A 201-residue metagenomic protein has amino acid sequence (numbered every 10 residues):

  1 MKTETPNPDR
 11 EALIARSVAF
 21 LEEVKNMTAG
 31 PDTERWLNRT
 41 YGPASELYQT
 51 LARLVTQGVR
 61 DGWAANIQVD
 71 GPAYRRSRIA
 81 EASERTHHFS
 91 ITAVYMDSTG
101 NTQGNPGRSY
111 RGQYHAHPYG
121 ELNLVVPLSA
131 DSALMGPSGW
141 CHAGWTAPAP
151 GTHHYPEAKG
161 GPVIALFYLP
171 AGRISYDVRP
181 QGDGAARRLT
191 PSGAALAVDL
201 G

Functional and structural regions predicted by a protein language model:
M1-A64: N-terminal leader/capping segments at the start of a protein or of a new domain
T3-N7, C141-A143, V178-R179, A194-V198: Mature extracytoplasmic or otherwise solvent-exposed domains
I14, Q181-G201: Low-complexity intrinsically disordered segments
V69-G112: A short glycine-rich, His/Asp/Glu-containing loop-to-beta-strand
T102-H117, M135-S138, E157-A158: Short histidine-centered beta-strand/loop micro-motifs that create catalytic or ligand/metal-coordination sites
Q113-S132: Short, conserved beta-strand element in jelly-roll/cupin
A133-A158: Short acidic-glycine-tyrosine-enriched beta hairpin
G160-P180: A short hydrophobic beta-strand segment most commonly corresponding to one strand of the jelly-roll/cupin
